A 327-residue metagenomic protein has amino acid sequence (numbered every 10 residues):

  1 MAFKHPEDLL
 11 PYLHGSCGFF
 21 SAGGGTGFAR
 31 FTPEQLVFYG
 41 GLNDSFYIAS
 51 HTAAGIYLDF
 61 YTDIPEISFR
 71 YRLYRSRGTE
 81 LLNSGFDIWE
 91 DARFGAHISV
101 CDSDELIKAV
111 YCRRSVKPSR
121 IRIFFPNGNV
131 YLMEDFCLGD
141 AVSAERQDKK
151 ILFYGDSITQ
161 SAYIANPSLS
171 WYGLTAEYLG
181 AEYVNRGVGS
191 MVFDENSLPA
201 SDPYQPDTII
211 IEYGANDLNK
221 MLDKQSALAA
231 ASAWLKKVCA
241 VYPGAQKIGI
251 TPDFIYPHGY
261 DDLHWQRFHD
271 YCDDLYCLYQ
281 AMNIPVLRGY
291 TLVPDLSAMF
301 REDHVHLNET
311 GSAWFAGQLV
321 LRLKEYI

Functional and structural regions predicted by a protein language model:
M1-I151, R301, K324-I327: N-terminal secretory targeting modules
H51, I64, S197-I327: Alpha-helical cap/lid subdomain in secreted, periplasmic, or secretory-pathway luminal O-acyl-processing enzymes
G55, G155, S161, G187-S190 (+3 more regions): Glycine-centered flexibility sites
Y57, Y163, L263: Conserved aromatic-histidine-acidic binding/catalytic patches
F69, Y183-G187, G249: A structural signal for short, well-ordered beta-strand segments and their strand-loop junctions that often border
L73-R75, S157, A215, D253: Residue-level signal for short, function-critical loop segments
G95, Q160, V192, Y256 (+1 more regions): Flexible, glycine-rich phosphate/dinucleotide-binding loops and adjacent beta-alpha linkers at cofactor/substrate
R114, R122-G189, D194-Q205: Serine-esterase "nucleophile elbow" of acetyl-processing enzymes
